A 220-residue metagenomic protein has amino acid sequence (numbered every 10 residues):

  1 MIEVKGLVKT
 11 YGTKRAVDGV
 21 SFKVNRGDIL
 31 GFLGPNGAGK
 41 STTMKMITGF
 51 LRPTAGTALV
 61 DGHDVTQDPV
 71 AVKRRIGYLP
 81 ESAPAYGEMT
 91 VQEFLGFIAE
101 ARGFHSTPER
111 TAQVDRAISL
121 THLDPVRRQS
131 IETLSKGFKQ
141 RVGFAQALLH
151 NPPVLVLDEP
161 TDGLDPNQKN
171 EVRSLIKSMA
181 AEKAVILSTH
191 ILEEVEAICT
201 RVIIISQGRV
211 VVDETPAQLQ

Functional and structural regions predicted by a protein language model:
G96, E100-G103, P108-V126: Conserved ABC ATPase "signature" region
F144: Hydrophobic anchor residue at the start of the ABC signature
L155-E159: Catalytic Walker B motif of ABC-type/P-loop ATPase nucleotide-binding domains
V195-A197: A short, surface-exposed alpha-helical micro-motif characterized by mixed small hydrophobic and charged/polar residues
D213-E214: ABC ATPase "signature
